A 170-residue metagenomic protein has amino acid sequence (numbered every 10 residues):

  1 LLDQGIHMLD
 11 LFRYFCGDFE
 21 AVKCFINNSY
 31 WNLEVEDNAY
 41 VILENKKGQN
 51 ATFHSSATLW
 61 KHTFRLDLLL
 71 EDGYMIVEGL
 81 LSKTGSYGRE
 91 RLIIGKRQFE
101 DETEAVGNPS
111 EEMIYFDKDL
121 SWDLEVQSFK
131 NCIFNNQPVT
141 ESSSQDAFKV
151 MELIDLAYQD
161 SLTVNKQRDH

Functional and structural regions predicted by a protein language model:
L1-N50, S55-K61, D67, Q145-F148: Rossmann-like dinucleotide-binding domain that binds NAD(P)(H)
Y14-D18, Y40-I42, D101-G107, Q127-C132: Short amphipathic alpha-helical segments, especially helix-boundary/capping motifs
G17-C24, N50, G73, P138 (+2 more regions): Generic structural signal for secondary-structure transition and capping sites
N27, K83, K166: Positions that flank functional sites
W31-E36, K46-E125, T140-S143: NAD(P)-dinucleotide binding in Rossmann-like oxidoreductases
A39, L68-E71, I94-G95, Y158-D160 (+1 more regions): Short, charged/polar low-complexity linear motifs in solvent-exposed/disordered segments
K46, L124, S128-H170: C-terminal helix-rich "cap/oligomerization" subdomain common to oxidoreductases
